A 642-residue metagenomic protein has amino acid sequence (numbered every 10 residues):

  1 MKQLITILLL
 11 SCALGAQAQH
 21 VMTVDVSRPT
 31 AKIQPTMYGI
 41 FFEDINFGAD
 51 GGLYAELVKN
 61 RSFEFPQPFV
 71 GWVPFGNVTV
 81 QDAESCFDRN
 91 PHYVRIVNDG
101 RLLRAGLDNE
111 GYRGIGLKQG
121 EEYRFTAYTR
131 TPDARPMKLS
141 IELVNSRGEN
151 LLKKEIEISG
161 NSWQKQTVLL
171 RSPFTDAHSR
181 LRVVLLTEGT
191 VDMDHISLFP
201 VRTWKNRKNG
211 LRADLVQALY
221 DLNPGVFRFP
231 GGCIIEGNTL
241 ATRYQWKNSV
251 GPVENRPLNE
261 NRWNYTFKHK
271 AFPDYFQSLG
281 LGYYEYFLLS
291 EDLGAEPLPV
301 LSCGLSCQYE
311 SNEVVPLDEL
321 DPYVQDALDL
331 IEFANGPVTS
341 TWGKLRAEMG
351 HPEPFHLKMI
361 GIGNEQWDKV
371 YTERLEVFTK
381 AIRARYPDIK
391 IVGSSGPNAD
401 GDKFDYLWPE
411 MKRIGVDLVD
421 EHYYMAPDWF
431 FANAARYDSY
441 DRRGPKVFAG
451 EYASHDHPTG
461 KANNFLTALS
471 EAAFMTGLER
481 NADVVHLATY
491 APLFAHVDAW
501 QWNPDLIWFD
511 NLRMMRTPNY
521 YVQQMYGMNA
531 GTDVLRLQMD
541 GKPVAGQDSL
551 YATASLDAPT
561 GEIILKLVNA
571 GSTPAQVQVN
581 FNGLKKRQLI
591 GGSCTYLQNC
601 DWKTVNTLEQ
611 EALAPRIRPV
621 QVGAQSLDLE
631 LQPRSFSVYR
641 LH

Functional and structural regions predicted by a protein language model:
M1-L4, E471: Positively charged n-region of N-terminal signal peptides that target proteins for export
L4-C12: Sec-dependent N-terminal signal peptides
Q19-S278, E296, S311-D321, L328 (+11 more regions): Extracellular and organelle-lumenal recognition/adhesion modules and their flexible linkers in secreted
K32, M37-G39, V226-R228, E296-L298 (+5 more regions): Structural preference for beta-strand elements that scaffold enzyme active sites
I40, A127, N223, S290 (+6 more regions): Conserved, mostly hydrophobic/aromatic
L186, P200, P230-C233, C303-G304 (+3 more regions): Active-site groove signature of glycoside hydrolases
K380-A381, P387-K390, W408-M411, D417-N529 (+3 more regions): Catalytic-core region of carbohydrate-active enzymes that cleave or remodel glycosidic bonds
A570-H642: C-terminal beta-sandwich/jelly-roll accessory domains of carbohydrate-active enzymes
